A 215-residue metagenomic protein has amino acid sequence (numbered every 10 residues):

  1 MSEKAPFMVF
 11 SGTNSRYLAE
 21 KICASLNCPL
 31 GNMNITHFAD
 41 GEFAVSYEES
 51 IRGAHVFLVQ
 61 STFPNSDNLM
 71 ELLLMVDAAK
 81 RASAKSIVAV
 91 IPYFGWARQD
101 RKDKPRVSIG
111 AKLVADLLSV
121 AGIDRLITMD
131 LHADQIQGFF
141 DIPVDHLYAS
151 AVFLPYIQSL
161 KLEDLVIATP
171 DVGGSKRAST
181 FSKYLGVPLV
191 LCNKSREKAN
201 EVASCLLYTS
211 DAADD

Functional and structural regions predicted by a protein language model:
S2-Y17, A24-V172, S179-K183, L189-V190 (+2 more regions): Active-site loop-to-helix "anion-binding N-cap" substructures in soluble metabolic enzymes
N27, D214-D215: Residue-level marker of positions within ordered structural domains that often coincide with functionally constrained
Y208-A213: Conserved small/polar residues in nucleotide/adenosyl-binding loops
